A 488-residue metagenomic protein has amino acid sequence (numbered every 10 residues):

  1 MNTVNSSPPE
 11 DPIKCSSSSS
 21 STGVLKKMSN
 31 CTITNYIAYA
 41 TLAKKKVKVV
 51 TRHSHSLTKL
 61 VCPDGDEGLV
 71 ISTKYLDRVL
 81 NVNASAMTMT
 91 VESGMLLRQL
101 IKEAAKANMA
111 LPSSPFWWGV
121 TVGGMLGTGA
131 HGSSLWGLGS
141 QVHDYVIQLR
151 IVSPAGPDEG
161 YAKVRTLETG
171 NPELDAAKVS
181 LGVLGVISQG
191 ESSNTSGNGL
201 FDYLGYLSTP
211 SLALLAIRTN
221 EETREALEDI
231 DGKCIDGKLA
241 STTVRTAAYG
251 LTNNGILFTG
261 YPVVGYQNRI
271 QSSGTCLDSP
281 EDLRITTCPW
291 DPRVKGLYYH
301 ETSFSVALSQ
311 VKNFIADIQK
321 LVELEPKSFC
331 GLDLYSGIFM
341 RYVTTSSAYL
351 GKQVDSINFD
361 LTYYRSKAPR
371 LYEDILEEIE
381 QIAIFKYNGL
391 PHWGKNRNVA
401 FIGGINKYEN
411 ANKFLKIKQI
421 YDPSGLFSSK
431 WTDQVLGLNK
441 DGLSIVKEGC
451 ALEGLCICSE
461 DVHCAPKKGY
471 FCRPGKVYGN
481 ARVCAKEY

Functional and structural regions predicted by a protein language model:
M1-Y488: Noncatalytic alpha-helical scaffold of FAD-dependent oxidoreductases
